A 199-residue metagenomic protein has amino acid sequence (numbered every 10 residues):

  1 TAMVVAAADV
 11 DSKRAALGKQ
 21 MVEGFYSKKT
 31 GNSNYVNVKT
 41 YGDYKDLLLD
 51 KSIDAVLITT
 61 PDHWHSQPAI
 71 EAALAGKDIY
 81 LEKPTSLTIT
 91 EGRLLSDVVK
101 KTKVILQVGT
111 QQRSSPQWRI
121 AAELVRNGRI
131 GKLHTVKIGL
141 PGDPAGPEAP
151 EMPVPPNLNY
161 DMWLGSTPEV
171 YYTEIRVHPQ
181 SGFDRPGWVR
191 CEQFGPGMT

Functional and structural regions predicted by a protein language model:
T1-L81, T90-I105: N-terminal glycine-/serine-/threonine-rich beta1-alpha1-beta2 phosphate-ribose binding loop of Rossmann-like
D9-D11, T60, K137-L140, T167: Residues that line or immediately flank small-molecule/substrate-binding pockets and catalytic motifs
A15-L17, D50, P144-E148, Y171-T173 (+1 more regions): Short, solvent-exposed loop/turn elements at domain surfaces
Y35, R113-S114, V170: Redox-cofactor-proximal catalytic regions of oxidoreductases
L48-A55, W118, A145-A149, D184: Short, solvent-exposed polar/charged micro-motifs at secondary-structure junctions
V56, L133, E148, T173-I175: Short, hydrophobic secondary-structure boundary micro-motifs
D78-G165: A contiguous active-site-proximal alpha/beta segment in oxidoreductase catalytic domains
P156-T199: Glycine-rich, aromatic-lined ligand/substrate-binding cores of catalytic and carbohydrate-binding domains
